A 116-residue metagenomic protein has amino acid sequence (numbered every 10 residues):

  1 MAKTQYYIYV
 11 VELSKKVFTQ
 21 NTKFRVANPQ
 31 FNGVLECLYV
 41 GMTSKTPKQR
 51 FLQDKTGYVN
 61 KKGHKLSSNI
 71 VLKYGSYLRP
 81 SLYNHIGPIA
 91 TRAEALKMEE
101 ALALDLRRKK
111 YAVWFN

Functional and structural regions predicted by a protein language model:
M1-L52, A90-K97: GIY-YIG nuclease catalytic motif and its immediate N-terminal context
K45-K48, L52, G57-F115: Aromatic/basic micro-patches that form nucleic-acid/chromatin recognition or nuclease catalytic surfaces
